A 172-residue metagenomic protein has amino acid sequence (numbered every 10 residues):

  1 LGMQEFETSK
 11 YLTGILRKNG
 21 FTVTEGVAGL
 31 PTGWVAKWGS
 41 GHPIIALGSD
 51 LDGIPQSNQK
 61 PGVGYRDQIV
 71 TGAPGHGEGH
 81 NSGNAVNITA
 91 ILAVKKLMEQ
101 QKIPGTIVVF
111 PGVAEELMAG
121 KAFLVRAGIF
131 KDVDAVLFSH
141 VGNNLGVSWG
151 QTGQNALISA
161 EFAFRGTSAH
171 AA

Functional and structural regions predicted by a protein language model:
L1-H76, A85-G105: Acidic/His- and Gly-rich active-site-bordering loop/insert found across diverse amide/peptide-bond hydrolases
R66-A73, N81-S82, Q100-A172: Histidine/acidic-residue-rich, glycine-tolerant segments that coordinate divalent metal ions
